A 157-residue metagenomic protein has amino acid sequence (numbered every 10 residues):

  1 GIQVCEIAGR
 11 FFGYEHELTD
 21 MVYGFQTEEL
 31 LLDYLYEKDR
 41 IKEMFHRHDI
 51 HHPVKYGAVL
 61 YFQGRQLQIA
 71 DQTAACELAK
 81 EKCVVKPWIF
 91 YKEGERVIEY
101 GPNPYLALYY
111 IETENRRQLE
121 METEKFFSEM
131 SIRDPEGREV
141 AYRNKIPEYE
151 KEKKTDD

Functional and structural regions predicted by a protein language model:
G1-I2: Conserved protein kinase catalytic/activation segment
I7-Q68: Active-site "cap" helix and flanking loop/linker of ATP-utilizing ligase/carboxylase catalytic domains
E15-E17, Q68-A74, I98-G101, E120-E122: Short conserved micro-motifs at the rims of enzyme active sites and ligand-binding pockets
H46-I50, A75-L78, E95-Y100: Short proline/glycine-enriched turn/loop segments at secondary-structure junctions
H51-K55, A79-C83, P102, K125: A generic structural signal for short, non-catalytic loop/turn and secondary-structure boundary residues
F62-E93: Glycine-rich active-site loop/lid that clamps phosphate-bearing ligands
Y91-D157: Generic C-terminus detector
